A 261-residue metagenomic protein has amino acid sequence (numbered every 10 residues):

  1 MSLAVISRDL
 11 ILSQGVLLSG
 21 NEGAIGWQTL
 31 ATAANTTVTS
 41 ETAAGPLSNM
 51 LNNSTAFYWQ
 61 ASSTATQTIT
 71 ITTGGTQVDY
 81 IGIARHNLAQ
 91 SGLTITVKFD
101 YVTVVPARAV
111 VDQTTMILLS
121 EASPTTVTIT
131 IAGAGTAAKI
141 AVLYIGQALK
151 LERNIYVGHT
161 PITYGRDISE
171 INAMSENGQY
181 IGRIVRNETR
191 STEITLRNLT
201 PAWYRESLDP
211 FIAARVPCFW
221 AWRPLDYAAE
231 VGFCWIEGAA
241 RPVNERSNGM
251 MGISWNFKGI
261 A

Functional and structural regions predicted by a protein language model:
M1-Q67, G74-G92, P106-P124, T130-A261: Extracellular/virion structural assembly segments
Q90-Y101: Short, surface-exposed beta-strand/strand-loop-strand elements in extracellular ectodomains
